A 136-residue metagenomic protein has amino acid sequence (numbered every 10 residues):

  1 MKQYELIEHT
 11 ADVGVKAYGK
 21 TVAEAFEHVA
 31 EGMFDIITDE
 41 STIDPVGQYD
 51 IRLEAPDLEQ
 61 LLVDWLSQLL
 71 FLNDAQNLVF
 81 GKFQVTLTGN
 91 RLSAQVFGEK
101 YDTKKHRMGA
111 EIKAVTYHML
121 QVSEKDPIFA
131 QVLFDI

Functional and structural regions predicted by a protein language model:
K2-I136: N-terminal intrinsically disordered, cationic/polar leader segments that include organellar targeting peptides
